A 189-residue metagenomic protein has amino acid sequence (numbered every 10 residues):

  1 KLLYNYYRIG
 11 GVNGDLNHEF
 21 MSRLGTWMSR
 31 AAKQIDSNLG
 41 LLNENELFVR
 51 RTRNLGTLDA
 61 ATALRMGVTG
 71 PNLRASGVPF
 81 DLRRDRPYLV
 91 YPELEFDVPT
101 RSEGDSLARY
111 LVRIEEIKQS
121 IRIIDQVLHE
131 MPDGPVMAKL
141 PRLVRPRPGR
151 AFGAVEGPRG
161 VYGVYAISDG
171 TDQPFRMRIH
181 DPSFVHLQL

Functional and structural regions predicted by a protein language model:
K1-L189: Active-site bordering "gate/hinge" segments that shape substrate access to catalytic or cofactor-binding pockets
